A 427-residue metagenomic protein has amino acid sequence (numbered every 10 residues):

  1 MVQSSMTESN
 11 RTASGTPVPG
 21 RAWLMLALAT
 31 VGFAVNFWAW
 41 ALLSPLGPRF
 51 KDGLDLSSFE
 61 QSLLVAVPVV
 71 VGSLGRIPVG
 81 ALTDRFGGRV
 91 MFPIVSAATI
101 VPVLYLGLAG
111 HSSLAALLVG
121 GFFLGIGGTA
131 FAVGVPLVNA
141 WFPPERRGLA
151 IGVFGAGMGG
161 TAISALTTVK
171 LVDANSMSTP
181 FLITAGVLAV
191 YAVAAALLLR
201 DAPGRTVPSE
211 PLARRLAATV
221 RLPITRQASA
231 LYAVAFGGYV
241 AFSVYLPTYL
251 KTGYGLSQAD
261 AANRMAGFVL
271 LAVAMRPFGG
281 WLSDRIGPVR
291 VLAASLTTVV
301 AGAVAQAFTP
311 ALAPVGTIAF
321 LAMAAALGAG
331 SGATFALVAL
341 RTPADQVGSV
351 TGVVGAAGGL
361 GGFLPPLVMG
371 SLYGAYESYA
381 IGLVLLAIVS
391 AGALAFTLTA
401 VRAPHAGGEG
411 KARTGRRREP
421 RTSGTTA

Functional and structural regions predicted by a protein language model:
N10-P19, D201-S229, R416: Juxtamembrane intracellular "pre-TM" segments in multi-pass secondary transporters
L43-G47, I224-P277: Extracytoplasmic gate region of multi-pass secondary transporters
L74-H111, S283: Conserved MFS/SLC helix-loop-helix module at the cytosolic interface between two early adjacent transmembrane helices
A115-T129, A233, V315-A329: Hydrophobic core of transmembrane alpha-helices in multi-pass small-molecule transporters, especially MFS/SLC-type
G120-G157: Cytoplasmic helix-loop-helix junction between adjacent transmembrane helices in 12-TM secondary transporters
V153-R200: Helix-loop-helix hairpin linking two adjacent transmembrane segments in secondary transporters
I286-T334: C-terminal transmembrane helical hairpin of 12-TM major facilitator-type secondary transporters
